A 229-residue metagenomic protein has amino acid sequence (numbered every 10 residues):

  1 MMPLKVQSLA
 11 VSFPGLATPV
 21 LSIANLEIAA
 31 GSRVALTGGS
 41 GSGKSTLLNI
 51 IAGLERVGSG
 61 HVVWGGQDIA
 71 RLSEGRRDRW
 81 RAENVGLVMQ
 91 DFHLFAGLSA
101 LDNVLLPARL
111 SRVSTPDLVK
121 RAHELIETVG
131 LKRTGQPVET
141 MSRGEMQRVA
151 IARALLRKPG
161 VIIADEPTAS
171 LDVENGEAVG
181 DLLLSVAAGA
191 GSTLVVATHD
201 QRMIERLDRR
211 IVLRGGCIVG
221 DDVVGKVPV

Functional and structural regions predicted by a protein language model:
M1-P3, V11-I23, E74: A short, flexible loop at the N-terminus of ABC-type nucleotide-binding domains that lies
G60-D68: Conserved ABC transporter NBD signature motif
I69-G86: ABC ATPase NBD coupling module
L125-E139: Conserved ABC nucleotide-binding domain
P137-Q147: Conserved ABC ATPase signature
K158: Conserved catalytic motifs of ABC-family nucleotide-binding domains
I162-D165: Catalytic Walker B motif of ABC-type/P-loop ATPase nucleotide-binding domains
